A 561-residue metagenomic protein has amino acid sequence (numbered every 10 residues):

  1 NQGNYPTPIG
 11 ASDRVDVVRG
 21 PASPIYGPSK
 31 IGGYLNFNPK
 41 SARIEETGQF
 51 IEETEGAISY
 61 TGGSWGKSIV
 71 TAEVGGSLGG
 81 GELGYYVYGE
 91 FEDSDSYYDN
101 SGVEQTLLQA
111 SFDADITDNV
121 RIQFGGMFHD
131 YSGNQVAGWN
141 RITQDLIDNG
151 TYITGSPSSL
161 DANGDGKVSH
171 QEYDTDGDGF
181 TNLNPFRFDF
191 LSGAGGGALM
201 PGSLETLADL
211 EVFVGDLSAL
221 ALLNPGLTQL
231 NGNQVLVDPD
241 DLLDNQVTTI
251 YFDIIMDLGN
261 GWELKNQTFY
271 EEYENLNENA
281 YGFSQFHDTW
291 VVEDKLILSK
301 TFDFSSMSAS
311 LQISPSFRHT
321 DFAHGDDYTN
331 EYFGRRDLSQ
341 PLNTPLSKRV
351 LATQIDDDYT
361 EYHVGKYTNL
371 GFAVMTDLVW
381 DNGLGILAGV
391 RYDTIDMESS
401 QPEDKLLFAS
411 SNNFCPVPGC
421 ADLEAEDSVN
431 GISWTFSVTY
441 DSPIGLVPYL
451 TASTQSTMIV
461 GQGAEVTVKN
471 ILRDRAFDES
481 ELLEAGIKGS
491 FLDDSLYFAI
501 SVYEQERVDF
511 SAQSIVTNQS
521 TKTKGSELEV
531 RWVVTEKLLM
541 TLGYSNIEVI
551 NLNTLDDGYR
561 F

Functional and structural regions predicted by a protein language model:
Q2-P21: Short acidic/polar hinge/loop motifs at secondary-structure boundaries that mediate gating or recognition
G10-D13, P24-Q109, I116-V120, T248 (+1 more regions): Outer-membrane beta-barrel translocator/receptor signature
I58, Q267, D441-I444, Y449 (+1 more regions): Membrane-embedded beta-barrel scaffold of Gram-negative outer-membrane proteins
I58-G62, V87-F91, F124-D130, N266-Y270 (+6 more regions): Transmembrane beta-barrel strands of outer-membrane/channel proteins
E82-Y85, N119-F124, G261-L264, F304-A309 (+5 more regions): Repeated loop/turn-to-beta-strand initiation elements of outer-membrane beta-barrel proteins
T106-Q312, H319, Y497: Outer-membrane beta-barrel domain signature, strongest for Gram-negative TonB-dependent receptors and also present
F112, Q312-G445, I459, G463-A464 (+3 more regions): Signature of Gram-negative outer-membrane beta-barrel scaffolds
V136-Q234, E331-D358, E398-S428, V460-R473 (+2 more regions): Solvent-exposed loop segments that connect transmembrane elements
